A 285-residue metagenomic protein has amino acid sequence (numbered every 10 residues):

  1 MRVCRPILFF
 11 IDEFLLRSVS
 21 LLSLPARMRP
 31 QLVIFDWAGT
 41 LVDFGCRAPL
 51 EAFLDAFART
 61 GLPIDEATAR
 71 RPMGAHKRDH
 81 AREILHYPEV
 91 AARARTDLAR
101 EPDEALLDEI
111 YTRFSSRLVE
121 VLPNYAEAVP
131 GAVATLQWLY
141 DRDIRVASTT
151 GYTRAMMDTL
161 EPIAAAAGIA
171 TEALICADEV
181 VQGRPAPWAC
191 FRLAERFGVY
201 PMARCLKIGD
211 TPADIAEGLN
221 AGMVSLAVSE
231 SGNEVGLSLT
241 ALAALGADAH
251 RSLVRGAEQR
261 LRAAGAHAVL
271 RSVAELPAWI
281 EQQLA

Functional and structural regions predicted by a protein language model:
I11-D12: N-terminal amphipathic/hydrophobic targeting modules at extreme N-termini, encompassing cleavable Sec/SRP-type signal
L16, S20-Q31, V133, Q137 (+2 more regions): Asp-based, Mg2+/Mn2+-dependent phosphohydrolase catalytic module
R29-V133, Q137-R142, D158: N-terminal helical cap/lid subdomain that shapes the substrate entry/recognition surface in HAD-like hydrolases
